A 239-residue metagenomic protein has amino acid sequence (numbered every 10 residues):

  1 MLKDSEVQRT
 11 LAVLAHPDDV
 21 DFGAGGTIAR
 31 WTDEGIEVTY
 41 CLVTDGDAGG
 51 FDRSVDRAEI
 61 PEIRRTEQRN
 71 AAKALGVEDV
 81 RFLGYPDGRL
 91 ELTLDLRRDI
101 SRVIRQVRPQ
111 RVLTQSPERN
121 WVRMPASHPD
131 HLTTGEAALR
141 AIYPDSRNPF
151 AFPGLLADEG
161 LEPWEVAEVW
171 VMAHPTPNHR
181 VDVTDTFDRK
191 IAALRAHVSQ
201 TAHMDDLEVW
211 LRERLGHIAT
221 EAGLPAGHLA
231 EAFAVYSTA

Functional and structural regions predicted by a protein language model:
M1-L11, D79, L94-A239: Metal-dependent de-N-acetylase/amidase catalytic core
M1-Q110, A234: Active-site rim/loop-helix segments in enzyme catalytic domains that contact anionic ligands
